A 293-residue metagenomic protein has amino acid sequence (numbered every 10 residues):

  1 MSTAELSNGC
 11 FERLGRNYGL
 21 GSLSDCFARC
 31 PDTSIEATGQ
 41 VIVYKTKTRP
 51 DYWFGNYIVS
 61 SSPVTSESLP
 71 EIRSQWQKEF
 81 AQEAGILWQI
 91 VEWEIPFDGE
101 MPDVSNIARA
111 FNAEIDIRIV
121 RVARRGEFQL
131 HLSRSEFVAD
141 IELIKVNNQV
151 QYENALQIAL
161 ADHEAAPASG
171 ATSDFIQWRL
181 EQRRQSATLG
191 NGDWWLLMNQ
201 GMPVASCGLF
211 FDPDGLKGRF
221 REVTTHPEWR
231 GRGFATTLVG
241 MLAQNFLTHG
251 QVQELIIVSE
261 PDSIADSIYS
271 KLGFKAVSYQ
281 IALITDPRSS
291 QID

Functional and structural regions predicted by a protein language model:
M1-N8, S34-I42, R124-V150, S290-D293: Conserved N-terminal entry element of GNAT/NAT acetyltransferase domains
M1-W88, P96-P102: N-terminal charged segments
S34-G39, G99-E114, N191-C207: Conserved beta-hairpin
R49-I58, F211-R221, R230: A conserved beta-turn-beta hairpin within the catalytic core of GNAT-like acetyltransferases that forms part
S66-E153, Q280-T285: Acyl-donor-binding surface of acyltransferase catalytic domains
L69-Q77, E222-P227, G231-T248, S267-K271: Conserved acetyl-CoA-binding loop-helix of GNAT-fold acetyltransferases
D98-I115, R232, T236, P261-Y279: Conserved active-site alpha-helix within GNAT-family acetyltransferase domains
A139-G218: Flexible, substrate/cofactor-facing loop regions flanked by secondary structure within enzyme catalytic domains
